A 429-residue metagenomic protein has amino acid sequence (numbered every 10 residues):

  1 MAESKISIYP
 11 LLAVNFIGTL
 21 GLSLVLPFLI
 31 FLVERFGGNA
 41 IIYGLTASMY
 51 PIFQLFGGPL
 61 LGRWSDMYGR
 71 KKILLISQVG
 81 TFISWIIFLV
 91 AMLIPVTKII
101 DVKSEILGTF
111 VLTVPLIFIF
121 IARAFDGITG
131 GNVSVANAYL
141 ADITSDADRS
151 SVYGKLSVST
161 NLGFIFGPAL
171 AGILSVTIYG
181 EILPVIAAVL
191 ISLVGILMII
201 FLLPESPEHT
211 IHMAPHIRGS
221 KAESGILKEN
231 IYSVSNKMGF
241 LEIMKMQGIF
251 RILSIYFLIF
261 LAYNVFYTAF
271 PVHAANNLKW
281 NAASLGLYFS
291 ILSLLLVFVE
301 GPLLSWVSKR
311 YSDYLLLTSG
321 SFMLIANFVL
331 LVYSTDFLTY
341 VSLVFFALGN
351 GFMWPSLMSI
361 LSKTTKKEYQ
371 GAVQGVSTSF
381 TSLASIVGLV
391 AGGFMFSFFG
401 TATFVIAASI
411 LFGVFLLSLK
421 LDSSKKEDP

Functional and structural regions predicted by a protein language model:
M1-K5, S206-L253: Juxtamembrane intracellular "pre-TM" segments in multi-pass secondary transporters
F16, S84, K98-G131, L338-F352: Hydrophobic core of transmembrane alpha-helices in multi-pass small-molecule transporters, especially MFS/SLC-type
P27-I41, T268-S284: Short amphipathic helix-loop junctions that connect adjacent transmembrane helices in Major Facilitator Superfamily/SLC
P51-P59, G131, F164-I165, S293-G301 (+1 more regions): Residue-level signature of mid-helix packing/kink "hotspots" within the transmembrane helices of 12-pass Major
G58-G69, V299-S312, F396: Helix-to-loop junctions at the C-terminal end of transmembrane segments in multipass secondary transporters
V79-L112, F322-S334: C-terminal ends and interior cores of transmembrane alpha-helices in multi-pass membrane transporters/permeases
F120-N161: Cytoplasmic helix-loop-helix junction between adjacent transmembrane helices in 12-TM secondary transporters
Y314-L357: C-terminal transmembrane helical hairpin of 12-TM major facilitator-type secondary transporters
